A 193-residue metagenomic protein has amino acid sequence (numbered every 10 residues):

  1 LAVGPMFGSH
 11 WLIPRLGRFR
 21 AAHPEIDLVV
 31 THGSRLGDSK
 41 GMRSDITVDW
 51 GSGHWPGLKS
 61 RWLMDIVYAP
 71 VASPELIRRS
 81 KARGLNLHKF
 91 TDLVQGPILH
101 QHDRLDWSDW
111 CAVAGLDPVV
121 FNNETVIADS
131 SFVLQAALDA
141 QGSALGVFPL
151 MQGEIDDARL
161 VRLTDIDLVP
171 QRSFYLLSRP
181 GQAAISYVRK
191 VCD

Functional and structural regions predicted by a protein language model:
L1-A2, T47, L99, A144 (+1 more regions): Short, well-ordered beta-strand segments
L1-W55: Central regulatory/effector-binding core of bacterial HTH transcription factors
G4, S73, R179: Residue-level recognition of the GNAT/N-acetyltransferase active site
M6, Q101, G181-Q182: Short, surface-exposed acidic/glycine-rich loop or hinge patches that mediate macromolecular interfaces
H32-S34, A128-D129, V147: Short loop/turn segments at beta->alpha junctions
S39-R43, G53-Q141, L150-Q171: C-terminal regulatory
V48-W50, I127, L145: A short structural motif in glycosyltransferase catalytic domains
I166-D193: A late-sequence structural motif
